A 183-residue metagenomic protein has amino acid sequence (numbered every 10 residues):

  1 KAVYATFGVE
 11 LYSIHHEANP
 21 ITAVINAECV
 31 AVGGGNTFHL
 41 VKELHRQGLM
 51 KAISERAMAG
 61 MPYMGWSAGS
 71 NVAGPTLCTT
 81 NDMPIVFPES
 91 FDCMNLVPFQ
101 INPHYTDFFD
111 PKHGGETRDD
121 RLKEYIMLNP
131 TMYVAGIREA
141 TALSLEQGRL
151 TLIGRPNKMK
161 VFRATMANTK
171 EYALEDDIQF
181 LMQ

Functional and structural regions predicted by a protein language model:
K1-G34, T169-K170, Q179-Q183: N-terminal beta1-alpha1 cap of cysteine-dependent amidohydrolase-like domains
I25-N26, A59, L96: Alpha-helix C-terminal capping/helix-to-coil transition sites in glycosyltransferase folds
A27, L44-G48, L77-N81: Short, glycine/charged-enriched secondary-structure capping and boundary segments
A31-G34, A57-T76: Catalytic nucleophile loop
T37-F38, S70-A73, A142-S144: Short, active-site-adjacent cap segments at secondary-structure transitions
T37-Q47, P111-K112: Glycine/threonine-rich flexible loop motifs
R46-G60: Catalytic-core regions built around general acid/base machinery
T79, M83-Q183: C-terminal and late-domain segments of enzyme folds
